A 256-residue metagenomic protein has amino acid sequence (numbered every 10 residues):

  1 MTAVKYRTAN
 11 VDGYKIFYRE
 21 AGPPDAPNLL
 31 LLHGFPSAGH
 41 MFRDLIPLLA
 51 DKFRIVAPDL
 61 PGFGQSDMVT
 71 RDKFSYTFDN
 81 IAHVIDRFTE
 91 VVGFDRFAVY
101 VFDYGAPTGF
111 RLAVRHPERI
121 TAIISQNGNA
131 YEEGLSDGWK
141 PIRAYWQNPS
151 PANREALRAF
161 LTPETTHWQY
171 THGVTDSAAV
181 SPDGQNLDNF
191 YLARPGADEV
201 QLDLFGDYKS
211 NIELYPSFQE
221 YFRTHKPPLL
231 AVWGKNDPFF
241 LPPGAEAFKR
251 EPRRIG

Functional and structural regions predicted by a protein language model:
T2-R7, V11-I16, A21-N28, P36 (+3 more regions): Flexible "cap/lid" subdomain of the alpha/beta-hydrolase fold that forms the substrate-access gate
G34-I46: The serine-hydrolase catalytic nucleophile loop
M41, L60-F63: Recognition helices and adjacent regulatory flanks at domain boundaries
D44-F53, V91: A short, Lys/Arg-enriched amphipathic alpha-helix followed by its capping loop at the start of a domain
P47, P58-P61: N-terminal cap/lid subdomain of alpha/beta-hydrolase-fold enzymes
